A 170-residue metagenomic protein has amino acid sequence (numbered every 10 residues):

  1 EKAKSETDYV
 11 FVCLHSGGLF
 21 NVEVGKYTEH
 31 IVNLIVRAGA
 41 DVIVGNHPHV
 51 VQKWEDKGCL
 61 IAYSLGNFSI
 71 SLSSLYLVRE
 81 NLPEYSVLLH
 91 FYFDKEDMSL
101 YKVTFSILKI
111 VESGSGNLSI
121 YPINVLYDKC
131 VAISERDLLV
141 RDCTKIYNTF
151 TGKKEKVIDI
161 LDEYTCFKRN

Functional and structural regions predicted by a protein language model:
E1-E23: Short acidic, glycine-rich surface-loop motifs adjacent to enzyme active sites
K2-D8, A38-A40, D94-D97: A structural motif corresponding to the C-terminal end of an alpha-helix and its immediate exit/capping segment
D8, C59-L60, M98-Y101: A structural micro-motif
F11, Y63, F91: Conserved, mostly hydrophobic/aromatic
H15-L19, H49, G66-F68, S106-L108: Active-site beta-loop-alpha junctions enriched in small/polar residues
K26-V87: Conserved beta-sheet core of the metallophosphoesterase superfamily
V78-N170: A short C-terminal boundary segment appended to hydrolase-like catalytic domains
